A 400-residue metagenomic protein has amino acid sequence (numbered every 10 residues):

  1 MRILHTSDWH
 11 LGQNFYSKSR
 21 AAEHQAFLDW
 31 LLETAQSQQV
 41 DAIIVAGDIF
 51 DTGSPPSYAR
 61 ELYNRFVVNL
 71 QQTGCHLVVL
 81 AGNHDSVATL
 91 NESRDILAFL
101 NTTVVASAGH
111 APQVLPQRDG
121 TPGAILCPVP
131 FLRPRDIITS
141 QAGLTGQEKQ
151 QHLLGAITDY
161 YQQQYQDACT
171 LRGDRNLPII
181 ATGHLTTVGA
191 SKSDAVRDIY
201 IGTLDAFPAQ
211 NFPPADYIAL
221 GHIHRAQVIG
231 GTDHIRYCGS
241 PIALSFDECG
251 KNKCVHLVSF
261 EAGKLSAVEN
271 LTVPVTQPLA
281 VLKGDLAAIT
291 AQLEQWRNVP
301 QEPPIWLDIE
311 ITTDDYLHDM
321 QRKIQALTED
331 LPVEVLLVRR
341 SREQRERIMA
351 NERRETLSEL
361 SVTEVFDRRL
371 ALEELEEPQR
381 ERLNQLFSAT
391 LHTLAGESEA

Functional and structural regions predicted by a protein language model:
M1-V68, Q72, Q385, A389 (+1 more regions): N-terminal active-site segment of His-dependent metallophosphoesterases
T6-S7, I43-D48, H76-N83, T103-A108 (+3 more regions): Active-site neighborhood of phospho(di)ester-bond hydrolases with catalytic His/Asp-centered motifs
N14-S17, I49-F66, A81-N101, A106 (+2 more regions): Metal-dependent catalytic neighborhoods of phosphoester/phosphodiester hydrolases
S37, A42, F260-A400: Accessory, non-catalytic peripheral segments of nucleic-acid enzymes
L62-G74, L204-P214: Catalytic-core regions built around general acid/base machinery
E92, I96-G202: Conserved catalytic scaffold of divalent metal-dependent phosphoesterases
P112-G123, V129, I235-V299: Binuclear metal-dependent phosphoesterase catalytic core
T187-G189, S193-K264: Conserved beta-sheet core of the metallophosphoesterase superfamily
